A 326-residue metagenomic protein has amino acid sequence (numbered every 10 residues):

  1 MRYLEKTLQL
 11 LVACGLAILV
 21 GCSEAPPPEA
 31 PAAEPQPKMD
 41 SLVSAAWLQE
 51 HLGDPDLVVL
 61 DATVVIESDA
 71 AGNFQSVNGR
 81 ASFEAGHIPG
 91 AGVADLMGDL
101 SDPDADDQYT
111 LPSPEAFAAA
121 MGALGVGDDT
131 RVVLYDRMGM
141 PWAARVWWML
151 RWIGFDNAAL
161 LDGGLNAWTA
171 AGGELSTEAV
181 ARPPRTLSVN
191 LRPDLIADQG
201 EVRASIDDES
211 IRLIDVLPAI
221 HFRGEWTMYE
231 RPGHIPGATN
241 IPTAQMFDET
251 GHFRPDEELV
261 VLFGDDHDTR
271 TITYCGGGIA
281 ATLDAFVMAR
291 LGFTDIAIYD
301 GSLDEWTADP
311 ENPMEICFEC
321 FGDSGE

Functional and structural regions predicted by a protein language model:
M1-L11: Bacterial N-terminal signal peptides that target proteins for export
Q9-L19: Bacterial N-terminal signal peptides
C22-E326: Cytosolic catalytic domains that perform sulfur/thiol-centered chemistry
